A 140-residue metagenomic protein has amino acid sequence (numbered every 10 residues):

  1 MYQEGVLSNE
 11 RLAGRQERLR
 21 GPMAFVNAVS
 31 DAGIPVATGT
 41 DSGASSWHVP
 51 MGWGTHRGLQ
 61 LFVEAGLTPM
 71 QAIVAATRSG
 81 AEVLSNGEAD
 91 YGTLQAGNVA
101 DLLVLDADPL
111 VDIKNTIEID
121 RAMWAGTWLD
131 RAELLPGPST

Functional and structural regions predicted by a protein language model:
M1-L105: His/Asp/Glu-enriched, well-ordered alpha-helical/loop segment that forms or immediately abuts the divalent-metal
H56-L59, I73, R121-A125, T140: Short, low-complexity, polar/charged sequence segments that are solvent-exposed and flexible
R78, A96-S139: C-terminal cap of metal-dependent C-N hydrolases
